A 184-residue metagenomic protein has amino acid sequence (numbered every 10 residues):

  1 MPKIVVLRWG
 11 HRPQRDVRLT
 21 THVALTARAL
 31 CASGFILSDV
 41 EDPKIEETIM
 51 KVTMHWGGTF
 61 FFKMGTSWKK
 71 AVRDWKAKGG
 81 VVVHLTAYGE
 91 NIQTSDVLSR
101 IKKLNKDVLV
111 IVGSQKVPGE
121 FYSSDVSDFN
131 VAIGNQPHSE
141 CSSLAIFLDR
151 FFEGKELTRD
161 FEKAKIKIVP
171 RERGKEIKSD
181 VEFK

Functional and structural regions predicted by a protein language model:
M1-V5: Extreme N-terminal starter segment of soluble prokaryotic enzymes
L7-L19: Short, glycine-rich nucleotide/cofactor-binding loops
D16-C31: Histidine-anchored nucleotide/phosphate-binding helix
C31, K78, D125-S127: Short, structured coil segments at secondary-structure junctions
S33-D42: Short internal beta-strands
E46-E120: S-adenosyl-L-methionine/SAH cofactor-binding core of RNA-modifying enzymes
Y122-K175: Structured adenosyl-cofactor binding patch, chiefly the S-adenosyl-L-methionine
E172-K184: Long, charged alpha-helical interface segments
